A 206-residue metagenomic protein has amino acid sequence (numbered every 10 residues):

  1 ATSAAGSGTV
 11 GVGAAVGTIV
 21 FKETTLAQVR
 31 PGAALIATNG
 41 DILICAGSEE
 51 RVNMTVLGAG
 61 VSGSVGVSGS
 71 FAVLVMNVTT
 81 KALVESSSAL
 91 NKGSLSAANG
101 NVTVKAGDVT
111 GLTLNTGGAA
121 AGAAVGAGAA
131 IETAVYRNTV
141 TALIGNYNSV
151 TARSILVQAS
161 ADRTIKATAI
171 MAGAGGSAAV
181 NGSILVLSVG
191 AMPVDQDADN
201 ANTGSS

Functional and structural regions predicted by a protein language model:
A1-S206: Low-complexity, glycine- and small/polar-enriched segments
